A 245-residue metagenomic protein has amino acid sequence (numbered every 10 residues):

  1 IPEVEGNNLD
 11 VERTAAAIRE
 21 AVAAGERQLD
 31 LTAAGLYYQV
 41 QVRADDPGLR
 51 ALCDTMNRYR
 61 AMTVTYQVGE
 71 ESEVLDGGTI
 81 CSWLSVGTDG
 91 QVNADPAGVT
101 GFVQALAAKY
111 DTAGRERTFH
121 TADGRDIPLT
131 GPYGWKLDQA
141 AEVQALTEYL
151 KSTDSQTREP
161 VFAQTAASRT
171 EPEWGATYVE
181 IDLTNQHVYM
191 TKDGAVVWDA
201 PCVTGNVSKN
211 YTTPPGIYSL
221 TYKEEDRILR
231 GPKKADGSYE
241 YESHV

Functional and structural regions predicted by a protein language model:
I1-E242: Surface-exposed, secretory/extracytoplasmic low-complexity segments enriched in Ser/Thr/Asn/Gly/Pro
